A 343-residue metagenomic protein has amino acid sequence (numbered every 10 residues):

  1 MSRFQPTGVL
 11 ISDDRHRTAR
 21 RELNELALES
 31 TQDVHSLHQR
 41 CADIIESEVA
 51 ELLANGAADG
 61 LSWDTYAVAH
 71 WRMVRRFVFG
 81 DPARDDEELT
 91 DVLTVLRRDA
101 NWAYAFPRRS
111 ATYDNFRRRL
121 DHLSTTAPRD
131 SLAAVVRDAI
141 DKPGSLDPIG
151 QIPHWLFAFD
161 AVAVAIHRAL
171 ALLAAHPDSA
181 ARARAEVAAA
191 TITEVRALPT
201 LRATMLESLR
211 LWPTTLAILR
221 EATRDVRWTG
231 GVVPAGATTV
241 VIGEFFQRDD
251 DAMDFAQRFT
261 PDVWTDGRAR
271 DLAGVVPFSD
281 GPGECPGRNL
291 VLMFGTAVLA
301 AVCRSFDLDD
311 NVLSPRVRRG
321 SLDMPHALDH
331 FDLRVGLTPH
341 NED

Functional and structural regions predicted by a protein language model:
M1-D343: Cytochrome P450
